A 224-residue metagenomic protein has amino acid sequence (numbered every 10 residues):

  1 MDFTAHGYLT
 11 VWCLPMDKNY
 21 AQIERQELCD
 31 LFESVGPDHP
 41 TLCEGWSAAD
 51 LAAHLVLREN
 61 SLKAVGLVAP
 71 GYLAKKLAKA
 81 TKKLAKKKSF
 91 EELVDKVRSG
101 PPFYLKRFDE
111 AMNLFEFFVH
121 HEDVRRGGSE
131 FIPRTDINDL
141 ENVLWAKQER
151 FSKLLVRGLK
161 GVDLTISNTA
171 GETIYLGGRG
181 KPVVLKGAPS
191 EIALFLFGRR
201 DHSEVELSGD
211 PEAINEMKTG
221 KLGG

Functional and structural regions predicted by a protein language model:
D2-F3, G7-K18, V35-D38, S61-K76 (+1 more regions): Structured surface interface patches that mediate subunit assembly and partner/cofactor docking
C13-L67: An N-terminal domain-cap segment
N19-E24, C43-S47, K82-A85, D109-M112 (+1 more regions): Short, contiguous, pocket-lining structural segments that sit at or immediately flank catalytic/ligand-binding sites
E44-L57, L73-A74, A80-K82, E149-R150: Short, charge-rich amphipathic segments
T81-V94: Acyl-thioester-dependent acyl-group transfer interface
